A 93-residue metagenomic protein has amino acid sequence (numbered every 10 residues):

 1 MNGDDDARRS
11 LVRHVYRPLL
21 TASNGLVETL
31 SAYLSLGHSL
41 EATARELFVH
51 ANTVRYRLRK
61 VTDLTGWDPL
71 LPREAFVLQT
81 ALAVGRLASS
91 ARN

Functional and structural regions predicted by a protein language model:
M1-N93: Cytosolic nucleotide-utilizing catalytic cores of signal-transduction proteins
